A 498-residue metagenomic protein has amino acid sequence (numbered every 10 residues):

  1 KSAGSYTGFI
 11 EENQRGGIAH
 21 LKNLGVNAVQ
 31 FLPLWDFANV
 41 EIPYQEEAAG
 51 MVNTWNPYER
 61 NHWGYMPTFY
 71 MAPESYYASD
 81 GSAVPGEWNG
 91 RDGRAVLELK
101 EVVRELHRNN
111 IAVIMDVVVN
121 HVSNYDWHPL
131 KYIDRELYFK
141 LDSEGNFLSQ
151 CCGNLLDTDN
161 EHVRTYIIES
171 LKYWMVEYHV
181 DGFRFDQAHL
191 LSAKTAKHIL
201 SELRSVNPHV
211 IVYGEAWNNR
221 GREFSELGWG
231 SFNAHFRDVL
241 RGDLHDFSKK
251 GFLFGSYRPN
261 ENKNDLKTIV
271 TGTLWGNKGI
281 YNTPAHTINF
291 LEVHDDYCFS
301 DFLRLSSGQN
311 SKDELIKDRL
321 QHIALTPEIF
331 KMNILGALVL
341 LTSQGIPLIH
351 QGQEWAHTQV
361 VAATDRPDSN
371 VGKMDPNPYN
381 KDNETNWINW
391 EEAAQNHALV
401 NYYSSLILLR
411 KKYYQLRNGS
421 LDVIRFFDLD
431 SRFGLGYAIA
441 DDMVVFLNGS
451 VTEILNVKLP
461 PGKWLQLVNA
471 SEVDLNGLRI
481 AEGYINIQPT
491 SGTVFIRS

Functional and structural regions predicted by a protein language model:
K1, P327-F330, Q344-I349, W355 (+1 more regions): Carbohydrate-interacting/catalytic domains
K1-E12, R304-K312, I316-K317, V473-I485: Short, polar loop/linker segments at the starts of domains and inter-domain junctions
S2-Y178, A188-L191, T195-N207, I211: Substrate-binding/active-site clefts of carbohydrate-active enzymes
I18-N23, V103, L171-M175, L200 (+5 more regions): Non-transmembrane alpha-helical segments in soluble domains of secreted/periplasmic/extracellular proteins
G25, Q30-W35, F69, E74 (+8 more regions): Short, flexible loop/turn elements at secondary-structure junctions
F31, L106, W174, F185 (+5 more regions): Conserved, mostly hydrophobic/aromatic
A78-R94, V119-L137, S149-V180, Q187-L200 (+9 more regions): Flexible, surface-exposed loop/gating regions in the mature catalytic domains of secreted/periplasmic hydrolases
L200-R366, G372, Y414, L421 (+3 more regions): Conserved alpha/beta catalytic core and glycan-binding cleft of carbohydrate-active enzymes
